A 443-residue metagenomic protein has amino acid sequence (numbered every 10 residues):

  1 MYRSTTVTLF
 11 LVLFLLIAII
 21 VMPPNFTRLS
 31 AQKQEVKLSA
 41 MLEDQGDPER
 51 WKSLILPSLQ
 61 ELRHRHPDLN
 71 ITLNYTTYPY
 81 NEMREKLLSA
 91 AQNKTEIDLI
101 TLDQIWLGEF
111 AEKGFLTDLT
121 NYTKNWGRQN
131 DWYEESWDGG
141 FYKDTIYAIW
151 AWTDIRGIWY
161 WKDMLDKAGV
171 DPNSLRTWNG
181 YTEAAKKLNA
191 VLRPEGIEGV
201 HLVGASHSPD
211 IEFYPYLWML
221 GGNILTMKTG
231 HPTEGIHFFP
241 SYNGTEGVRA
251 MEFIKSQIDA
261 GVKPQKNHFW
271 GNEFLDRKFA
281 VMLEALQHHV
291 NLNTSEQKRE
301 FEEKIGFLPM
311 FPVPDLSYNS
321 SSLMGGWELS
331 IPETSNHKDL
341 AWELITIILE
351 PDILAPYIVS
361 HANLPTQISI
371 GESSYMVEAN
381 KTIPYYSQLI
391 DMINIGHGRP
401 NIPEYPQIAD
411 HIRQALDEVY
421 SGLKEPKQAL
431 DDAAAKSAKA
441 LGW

Functional and structural regions predicted by a protein language model:
Y2-F115, K124-N130, R299, P314-L316 (+9 more regions): Conserved N-terminal structural module of periplasmic/extracytoplasmic solute-binding proteins
Q32, L308-P312, V359-Q414, E418 (+1 more regions): Long, aromatic- and glycine/proline-rich binding clefts that accommodate carbohydrate-like moieties
R50, I345-S369: Periplasmic-binding protein-like
N81-D118, N130-A148, I158-W159, T182-I197 (+2 more regions): Pocket-flanking alpha-helical
L102-G157, Y214-M219, E302-F311, V377-M392: Hinge/lid segment of periplasmic solute-binding proteins
Y142-A151, R156, T182-I236, F279: Extracytoplasmic/periplasmic solute-binding protein
W159-K162, M324-N336: A bilobed periplasmic-binding-protein/Venus flytrap-type ligand-binding module shared by bacterial periplasmic
A184-N189, K228-K266, M310-V313: Glycine-centered hinge/linker elements that transmit conformational signals in sensory and ligand-binding systems
